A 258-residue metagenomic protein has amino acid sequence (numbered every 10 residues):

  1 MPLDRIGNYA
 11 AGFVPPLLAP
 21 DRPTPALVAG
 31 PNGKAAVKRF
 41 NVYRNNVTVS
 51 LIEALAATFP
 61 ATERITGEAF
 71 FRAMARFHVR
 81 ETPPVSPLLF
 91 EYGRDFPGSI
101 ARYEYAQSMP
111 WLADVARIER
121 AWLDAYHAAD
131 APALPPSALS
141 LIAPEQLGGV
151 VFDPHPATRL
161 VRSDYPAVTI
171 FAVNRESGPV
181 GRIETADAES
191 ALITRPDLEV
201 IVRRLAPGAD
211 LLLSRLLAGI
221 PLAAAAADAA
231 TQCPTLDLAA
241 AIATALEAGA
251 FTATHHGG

Functional and structural regions predicted by a protein language model:
M1, P31, T66, I142 (+3 more regions): Short coil/turn linker and secondary-structure boundary residues
M1-D130: N-terminal, charged low-complexity regulatory/assembly segments
T24, A35, A167-I170, E199-V200 (+1 more regions): A broad, structure-centric signal for solvent-exposed, well-ordered loop/edge residues that line or flank functional
V37-F40, S190-A191, G219-L222: A short alpha-helix capping/helix-coil boundary motif
E81-G208: Hydrophobic packing positions characteristic of elongated beta-solenoid/beta-helix-type spike/fiber shafts
L198-G258: C-terminal structured interaction module
